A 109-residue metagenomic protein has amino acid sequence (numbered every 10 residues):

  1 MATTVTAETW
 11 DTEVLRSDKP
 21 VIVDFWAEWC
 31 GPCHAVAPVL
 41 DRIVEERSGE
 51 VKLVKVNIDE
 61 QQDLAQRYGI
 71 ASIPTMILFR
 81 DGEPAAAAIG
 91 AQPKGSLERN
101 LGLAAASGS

Functional and structural regions predicted by a protein language model:
T3-P20, Q62: A short beta-strand-turn-helix
T6, W26, K52-V54: Conserved Rossmann-like nucleotide-binding pocket used by diverse enzymes that bind dinucleotide cofactors
D18-K19, F25-W29, S72: Short pre-active-site segment immediately N-terminal to redox-active cysteine/selenocysteine motifs in thiol-based
D18-P20, A35-V56: Conserved helix-turn-beta segment immediately C-terminal to the redox Cys motif in thioredoxin-like folds
F25-V39: Conserved redox-active cysteine motifs that mediate thiol-disulfide chemistry, especially di-cysteine Cys-X(1-2)-Cys
V56-A65: Structural microenvironment flanking redox-active thiols in thiol-disulfide oxidoreductases
S72, I77-S109: Non-catalytic, surface beta->alpha helical segment in thiol-disulfide oxidoreductase systems
